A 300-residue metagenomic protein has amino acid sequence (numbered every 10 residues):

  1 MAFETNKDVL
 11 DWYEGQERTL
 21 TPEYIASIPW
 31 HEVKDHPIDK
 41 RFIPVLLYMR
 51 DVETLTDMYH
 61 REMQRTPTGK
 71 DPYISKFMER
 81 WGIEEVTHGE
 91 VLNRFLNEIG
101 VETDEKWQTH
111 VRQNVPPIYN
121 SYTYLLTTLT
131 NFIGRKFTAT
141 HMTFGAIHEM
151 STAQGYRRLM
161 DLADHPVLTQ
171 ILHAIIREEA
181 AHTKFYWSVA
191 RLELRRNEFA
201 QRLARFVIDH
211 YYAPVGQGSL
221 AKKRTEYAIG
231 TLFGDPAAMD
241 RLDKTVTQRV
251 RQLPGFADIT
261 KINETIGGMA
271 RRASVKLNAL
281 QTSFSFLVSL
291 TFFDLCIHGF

Functional and structural regions predicted by a protein language model:
M1-F300: Non-heme di-metal
